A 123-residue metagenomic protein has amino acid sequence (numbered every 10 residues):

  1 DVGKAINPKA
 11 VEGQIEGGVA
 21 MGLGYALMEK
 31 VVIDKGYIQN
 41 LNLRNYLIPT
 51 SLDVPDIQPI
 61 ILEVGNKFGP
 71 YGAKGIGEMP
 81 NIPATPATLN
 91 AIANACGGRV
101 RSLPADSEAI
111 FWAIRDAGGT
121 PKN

Functional and structural regions predicted by a protein language model:
D1-N123: Cofactor-binding beta-sheet edge motifs in enzyme active sites
